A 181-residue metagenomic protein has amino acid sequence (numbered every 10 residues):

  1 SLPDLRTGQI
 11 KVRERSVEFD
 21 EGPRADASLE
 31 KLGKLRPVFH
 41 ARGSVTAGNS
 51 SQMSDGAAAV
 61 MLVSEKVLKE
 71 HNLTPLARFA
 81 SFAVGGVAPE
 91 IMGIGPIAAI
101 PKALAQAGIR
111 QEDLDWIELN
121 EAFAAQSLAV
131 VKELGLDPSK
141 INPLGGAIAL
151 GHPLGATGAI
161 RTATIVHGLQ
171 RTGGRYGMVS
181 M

Functional and structural regions predicted by a protein language model:
S1, L73-V84, E112-E121, K140-G146 (+1 more regions): Beta-strand segments within the central parallel beta-sheet cores of soluble alpha/beta enzyme folds
S1-E70, E133, P138-K140: N-terminal extracellular/periplasmic Venus flytrap/periplasmic-binding protein-like
L2-G8, P89-P96, E121-S139, P153-G158: Short glycine/threonine-rich loop-to-helix capping motif typified by GTGT followed within a few residues by an Asp-Pro
E21, R42-A58, A80-Q106, L119-E121 (+2 more regions): Active-site pocket-shaping loop/turn-to-helix segments
L29-R36, A59-K66, I97-P101, A124 (+2 more regions): Predominant activation on well-ordered alpha-helical scaffold segments within soluble catalytic domains
L68-N72, P101-W116, V131-D137: Phosphate/pyrophosphate-binding loops at sites that engage ATP/ADP/AMP, CoA/4′-phosphopantetheine, polyphosphate
L68-R78, I94-P96: A glycine-rich, aromatic-flanked flexible loop/lid motif
Q111, A129-E133, D137-I141, A147-M181: Internal helix-turn-beta structural module
